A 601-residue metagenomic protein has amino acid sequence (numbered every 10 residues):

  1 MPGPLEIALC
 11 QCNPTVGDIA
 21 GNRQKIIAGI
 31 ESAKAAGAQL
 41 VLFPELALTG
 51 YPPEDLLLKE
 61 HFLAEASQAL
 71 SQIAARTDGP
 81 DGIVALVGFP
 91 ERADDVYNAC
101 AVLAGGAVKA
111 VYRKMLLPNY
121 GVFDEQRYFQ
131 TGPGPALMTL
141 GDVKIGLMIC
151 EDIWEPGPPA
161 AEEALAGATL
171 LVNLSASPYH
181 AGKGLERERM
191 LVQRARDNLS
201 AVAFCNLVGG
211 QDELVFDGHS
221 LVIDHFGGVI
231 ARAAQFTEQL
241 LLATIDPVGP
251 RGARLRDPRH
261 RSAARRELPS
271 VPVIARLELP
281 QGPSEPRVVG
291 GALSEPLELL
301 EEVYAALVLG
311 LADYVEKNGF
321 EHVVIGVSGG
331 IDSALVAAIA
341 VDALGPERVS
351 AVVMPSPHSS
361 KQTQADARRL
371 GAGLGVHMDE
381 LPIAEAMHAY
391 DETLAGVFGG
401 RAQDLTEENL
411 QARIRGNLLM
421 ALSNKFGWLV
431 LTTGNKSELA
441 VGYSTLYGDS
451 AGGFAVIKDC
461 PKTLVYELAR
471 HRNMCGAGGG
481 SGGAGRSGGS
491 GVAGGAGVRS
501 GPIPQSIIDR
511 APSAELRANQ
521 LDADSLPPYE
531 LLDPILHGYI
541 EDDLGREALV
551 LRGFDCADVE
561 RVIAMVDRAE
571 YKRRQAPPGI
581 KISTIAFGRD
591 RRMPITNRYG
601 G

Functional and structural regions predicted by a protein language model:
M1-G326, D342, M378: Enzyme catalytic cores with a strong preference for nitrogen-chemistry domains
T139-G141, L199, H225, G249-S328 (+1 more regions): ATP/NTP-dependent adenylation/nucleotidyl-transfer catalytic domains that generate, transfer, or process NMP-activated
